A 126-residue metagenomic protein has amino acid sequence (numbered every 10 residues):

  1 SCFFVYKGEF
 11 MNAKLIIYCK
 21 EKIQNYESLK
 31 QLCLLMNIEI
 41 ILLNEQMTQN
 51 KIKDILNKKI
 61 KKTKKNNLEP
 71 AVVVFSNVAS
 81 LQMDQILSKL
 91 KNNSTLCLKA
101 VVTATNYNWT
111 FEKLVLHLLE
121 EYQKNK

Functional and structural regions predicted by a protein language model:
S1-F10: Short, Lys/Arg-enriched N-terminal segments with co-localized hydrophobic residues within the first ~10-30 amino acids
M11-N57: N-terminal, charge-rich interaction modules
N12, P70, L96-C97: A general structural motif
C19, V72, S76-N77, A100-A104: Short, charged/polar micro-motifs that form catalytic or ligand-binding hotspots
E21-K22, Q46-T48, A79, A104-N108: Short beta-alpha junction loops
N25-S28, M83, L87-K126: Helix-rich interaction surfaces within compact, conserved domain-sized segments that mediate assembly or partner
Q46-F75: Short, intrinsically disordered low-complexity segments
K65-N92: Mid-chain, well-packed structural core segment of small domains
